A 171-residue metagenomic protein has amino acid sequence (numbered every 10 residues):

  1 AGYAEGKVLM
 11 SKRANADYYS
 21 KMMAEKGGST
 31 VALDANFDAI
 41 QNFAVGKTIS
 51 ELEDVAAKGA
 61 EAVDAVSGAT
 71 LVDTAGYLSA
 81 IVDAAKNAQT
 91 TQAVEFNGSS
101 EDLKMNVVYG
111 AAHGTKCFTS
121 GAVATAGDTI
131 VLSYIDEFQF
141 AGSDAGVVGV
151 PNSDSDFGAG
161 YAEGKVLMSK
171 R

Functional and structural regions predicted by a protein language model:
G2-G98, A112-R171: Active-site- and interface-proximal helix/loop "cap" or "latch" segments in soluble metabolic and energy-transducing
S100-Y109: Short, hydrophobic/aromatic-rich segments at coil-to-beta transitions
